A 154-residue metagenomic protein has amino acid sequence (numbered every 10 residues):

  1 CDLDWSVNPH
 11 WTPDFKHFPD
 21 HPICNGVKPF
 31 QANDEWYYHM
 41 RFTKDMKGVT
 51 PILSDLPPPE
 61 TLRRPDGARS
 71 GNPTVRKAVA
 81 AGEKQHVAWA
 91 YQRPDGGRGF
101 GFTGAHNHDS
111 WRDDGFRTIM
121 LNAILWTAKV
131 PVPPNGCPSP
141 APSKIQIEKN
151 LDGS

Functional and structural regions predicted by a protein language model:
C1-D95: Catalytic beta-strand/loop cores that center a nucleophilic Ser/Cys/Thr and support acyl-enzyme chemistry
P59-S154: Extracellular ligand-binding/catalytic regions of CAZymes and related secreted enzymes and adhesion modules
